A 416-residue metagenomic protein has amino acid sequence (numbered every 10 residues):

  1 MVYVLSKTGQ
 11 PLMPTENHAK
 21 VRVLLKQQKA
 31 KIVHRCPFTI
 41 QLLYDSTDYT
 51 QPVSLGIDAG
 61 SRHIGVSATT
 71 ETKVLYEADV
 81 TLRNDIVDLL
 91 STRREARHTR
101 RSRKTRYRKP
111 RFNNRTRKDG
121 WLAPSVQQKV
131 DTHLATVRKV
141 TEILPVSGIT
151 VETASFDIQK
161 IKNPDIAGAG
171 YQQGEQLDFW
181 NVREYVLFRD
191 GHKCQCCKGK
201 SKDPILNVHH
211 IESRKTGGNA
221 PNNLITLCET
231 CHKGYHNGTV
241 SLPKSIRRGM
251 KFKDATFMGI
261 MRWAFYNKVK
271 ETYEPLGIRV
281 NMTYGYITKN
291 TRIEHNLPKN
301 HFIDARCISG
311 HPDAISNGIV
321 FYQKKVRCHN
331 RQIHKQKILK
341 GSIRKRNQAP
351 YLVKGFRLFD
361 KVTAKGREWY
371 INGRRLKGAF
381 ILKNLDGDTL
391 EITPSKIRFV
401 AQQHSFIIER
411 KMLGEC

Functional and structural regions predicted by a protein language model:
L12-D48, E175: Charged, flexible boundary elements
S46-D48, D178, V182-D190, G218-N222 (+1 more regions): Short, flexible, mixed-charge glycine/proline-rich loop motifs that serve as phosphate/nucleic-acid-contacting
D48, T69-L177, K244-L358, H404-E415: Substrate-contacting helices/loops that form the catalytic groove of nucleic-acid and nucleotide-polymer processing
Q51-T70: Gly/Thr-rich phosphate-binding beta-strand-loop-beta motif of the actin/hexokinase/Hsp70
E142-G148, F179-N207, C228-C231, R357 (+1 more regions): Short cysteine-rich loop/turn motifs with clustered Cys
Q195-T226, N237-L242: Histidine-centered nuclease catalytic patch
D360-K361, R367-I381: Short beta-strand-centered aromatic/proline hotspots
D388-C416: Intrinsically disordered, low-complexity, charged/polar segments
